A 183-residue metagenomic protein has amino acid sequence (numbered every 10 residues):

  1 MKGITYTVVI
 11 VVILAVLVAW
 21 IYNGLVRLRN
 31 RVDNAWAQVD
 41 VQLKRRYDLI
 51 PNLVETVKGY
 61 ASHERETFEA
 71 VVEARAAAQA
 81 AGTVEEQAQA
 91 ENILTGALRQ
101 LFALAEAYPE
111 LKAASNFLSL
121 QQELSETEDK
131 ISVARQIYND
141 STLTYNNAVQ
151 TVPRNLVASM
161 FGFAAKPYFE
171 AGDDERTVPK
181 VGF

Functional and structural regions predicted by a protein language model:
M1-F183: A helix-centric hydrophobic-segment signal that preferentially recognizes long, alpha-helical stretches used
